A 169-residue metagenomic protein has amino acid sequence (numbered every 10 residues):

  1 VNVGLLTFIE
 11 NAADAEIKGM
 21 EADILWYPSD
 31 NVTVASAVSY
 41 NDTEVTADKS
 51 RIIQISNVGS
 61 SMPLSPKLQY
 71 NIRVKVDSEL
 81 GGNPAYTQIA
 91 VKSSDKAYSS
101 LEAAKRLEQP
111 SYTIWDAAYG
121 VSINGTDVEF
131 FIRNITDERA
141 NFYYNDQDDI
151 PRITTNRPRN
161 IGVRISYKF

Functional and structural regions predicted by a protein language model:
V1, V45-D48, R139-A140: Short acidic/His/Gly/Ser-rich catalytic and metal-binding motifs that mark active-site loops of diverse hydrolases
V3-I9, I52-V58, S99-A103, S111 (+1 more regions): Extracytoplasmic loops and strand-loop junctions of Gram-negative outer membrane beta-barrel proteins
V3-L5, A13-I17, Y27, S61-K67 (+2 more regions): Transmembrane beta-barrel outer-membrane domains
E10-L101, S166-K168: Gram-negative outer-membrane beta-barrel transporters
G19, Q69, P84-Y86, Y112-D116 (+2 more regions): Active-site lining segments that contact anionic ligands and/or coordinate catalytic metals
I24, A118-I123: Alpha-helix C-terminal capping segments
Q69-V76, W115-Y119, R152, V163-I165: Feature captures outer-membrane beta-barrel proteins of Gram-negative bacteria and organelles
S93-S100, V121-F169: C-terminal beta-signal and adjacent terminal beta-strands/loops of Gram-negative outer-membrane beta-barrel proteins
